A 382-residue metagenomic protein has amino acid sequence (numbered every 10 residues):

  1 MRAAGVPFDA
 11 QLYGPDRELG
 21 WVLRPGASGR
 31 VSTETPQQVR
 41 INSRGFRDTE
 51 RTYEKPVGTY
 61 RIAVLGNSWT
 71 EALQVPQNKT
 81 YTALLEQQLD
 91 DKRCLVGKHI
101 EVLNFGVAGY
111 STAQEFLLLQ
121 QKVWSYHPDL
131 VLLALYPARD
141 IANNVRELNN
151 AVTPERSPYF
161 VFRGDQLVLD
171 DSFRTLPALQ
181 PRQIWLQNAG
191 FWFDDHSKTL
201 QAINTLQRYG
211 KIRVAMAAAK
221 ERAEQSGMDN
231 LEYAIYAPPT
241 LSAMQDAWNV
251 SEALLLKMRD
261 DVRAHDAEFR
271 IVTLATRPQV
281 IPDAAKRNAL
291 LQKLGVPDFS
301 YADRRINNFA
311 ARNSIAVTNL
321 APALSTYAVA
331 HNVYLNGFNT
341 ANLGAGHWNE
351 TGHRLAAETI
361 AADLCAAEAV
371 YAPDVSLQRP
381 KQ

Functional and structural regions predicted by a protein language model:
M1-R61, S125-D129, A142-N144, N150-V152 (+4 more regions): N-terminal secretory targeting modules
M1-V96, R304-I306, L324-N339, L343: Membrane/wall-proximal cationic-aromatic binding patches
T59-Y60, K98-I100, H127-V131, R263-R270 (+1 more regions): Loop/turn elements at helix/coil->beta-strand transitions in domains of secreted/extracellular proteins
Y60, A72-T80, G109-A113, S242-E252 (+2 more regions): Soluble non-cytosolic domains of exported or imported proteins
R61-A63, Q88, K92-Y126, V131-R182: Internal alpha/beta domain cores that form substrate/cofactor-binding pockets in large enzymes and binding proteins
N67, E115, V131, V262 (+3 more regions): Generic structural signal for small/hydrophobic residues in well-ordered secondary structure, especially within
P137-I315, L320-H331, N342, D374-K381: Serine-dependent acyl-ester chemistry module
N339-Q382: Histidine-centered active-site loop/cap adjacent to the catalytic His in serine esterases/O-acetyl transfer systems
